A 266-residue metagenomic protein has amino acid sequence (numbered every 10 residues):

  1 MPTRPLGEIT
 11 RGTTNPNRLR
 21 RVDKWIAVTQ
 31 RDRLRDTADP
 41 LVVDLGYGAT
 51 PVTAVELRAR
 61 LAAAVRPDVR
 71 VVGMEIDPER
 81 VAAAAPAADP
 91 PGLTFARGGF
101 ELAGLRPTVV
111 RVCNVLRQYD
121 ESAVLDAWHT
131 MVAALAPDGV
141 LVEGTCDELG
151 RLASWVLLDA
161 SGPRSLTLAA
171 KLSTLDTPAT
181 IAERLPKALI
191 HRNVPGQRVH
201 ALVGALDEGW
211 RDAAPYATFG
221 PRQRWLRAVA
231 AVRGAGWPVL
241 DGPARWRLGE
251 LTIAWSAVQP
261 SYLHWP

Functional and structural regions predicted by a protein language model:
M1-P40, D44, A49-P51: Class I SAM-dependent methyltransferase Rossmann-like catalytic core, especially the SAM/SAH-binding loop
G48-L102: Class I SAM-dependent methyltransferase SAM/SAH-binding core
G92-T94, T108, G139: Short, conserved active-site loop motifs that form the nucleotide-linked donor/cofactor pocket
R106-L125: A short SAM/SAH-binding and catalytic strip from SAM-dependent methyltransferases
R117, L125-P137: A short glycine-rich, Lys/Arg-flanked "PGG" loop and its adjoining helix->strand segment in the class I
L135-G150: Conserved beta-strand signature within the Rossmann-like core of class I S-adenosyl-L-methionine
S154-R227: A conserved mid-domain beta-alpha-beta active-site/ligand-binding segment of alpha/beta enzyme cores
F219-P266: C-terminal non-catalytic accessory extensions
